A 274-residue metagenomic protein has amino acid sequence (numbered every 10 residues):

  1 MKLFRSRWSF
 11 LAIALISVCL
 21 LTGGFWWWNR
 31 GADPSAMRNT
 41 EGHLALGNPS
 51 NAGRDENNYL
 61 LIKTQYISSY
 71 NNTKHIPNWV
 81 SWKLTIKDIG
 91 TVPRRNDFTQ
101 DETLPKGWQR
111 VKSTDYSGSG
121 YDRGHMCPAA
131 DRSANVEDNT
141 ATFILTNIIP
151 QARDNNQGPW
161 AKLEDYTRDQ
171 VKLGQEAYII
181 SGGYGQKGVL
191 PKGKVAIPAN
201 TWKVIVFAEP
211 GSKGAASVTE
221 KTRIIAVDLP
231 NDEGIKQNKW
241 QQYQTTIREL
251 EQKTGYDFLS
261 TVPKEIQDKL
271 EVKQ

Functional and structural regions predicted by a protein language model:
K2-Q274: Domain-level detector for secreted/extracellular nuclease and nuclease-toxin modules, and for the ENPP-like C-terminal
